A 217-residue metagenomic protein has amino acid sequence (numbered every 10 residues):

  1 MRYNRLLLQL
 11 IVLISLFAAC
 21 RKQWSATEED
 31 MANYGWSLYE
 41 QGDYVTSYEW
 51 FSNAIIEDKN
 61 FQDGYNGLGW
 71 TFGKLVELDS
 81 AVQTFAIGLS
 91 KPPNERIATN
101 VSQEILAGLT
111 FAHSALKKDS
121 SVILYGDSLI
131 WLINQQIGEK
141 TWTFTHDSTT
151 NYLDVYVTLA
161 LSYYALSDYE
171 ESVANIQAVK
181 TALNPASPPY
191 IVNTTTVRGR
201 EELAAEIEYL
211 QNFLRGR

Functional and structural regions predicted by a protein language model:
A26-N53, E57: Alpha-helical segment of the N-proximal tetratricopeptide repeat
G64, I97-A98, I105, E139 (+2 more regions): TPR alpha-solenoid repeat register
T150, V157, L161, A165-R217: Terminal, low-structured helical/coil segments at or just beyond the last alpha-helical repeat
